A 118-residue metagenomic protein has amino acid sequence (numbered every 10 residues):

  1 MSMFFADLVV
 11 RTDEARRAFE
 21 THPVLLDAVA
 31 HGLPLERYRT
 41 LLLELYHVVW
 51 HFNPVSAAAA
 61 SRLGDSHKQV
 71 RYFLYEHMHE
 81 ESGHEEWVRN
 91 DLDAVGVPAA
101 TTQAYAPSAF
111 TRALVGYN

Functional and structural regions predicted by a protein language model:
M1, P34, H67-V70: Residue-level recognition of alpha-helical structural elements
M1-R11: Alpha-helical transmembrane segments of integral membrane proteins, especially early/N-terminal helices
S2, H22-P23: Serine-centered coil/turn micro-motif
V9-E20, D27-G64, G83, W87: Alpha-helical bundle segments that constitute or directly flank the non-heme di-iron/ferroxidase center
Q69-N118: Active-site-proximal alpha-helical scaffolds that flank and shape metal-associated catalytic sites
